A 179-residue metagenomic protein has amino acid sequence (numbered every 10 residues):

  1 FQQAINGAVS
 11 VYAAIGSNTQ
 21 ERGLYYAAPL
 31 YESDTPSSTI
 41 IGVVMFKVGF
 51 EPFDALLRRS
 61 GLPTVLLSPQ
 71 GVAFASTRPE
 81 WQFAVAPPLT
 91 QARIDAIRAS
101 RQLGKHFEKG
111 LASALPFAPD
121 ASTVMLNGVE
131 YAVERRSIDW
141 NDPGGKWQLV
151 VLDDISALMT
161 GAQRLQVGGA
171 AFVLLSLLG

Functional and structural regions predicted by a protein language model:
F1-G16, I40, W81-M125: Extracytoplasmic/periplasmic sensor domains and loops in membrane signaling proteins
F1-G49, A55-L56: Extracytoplasmic/periplasmic ligand-binding sensor regions of membrane-associated signaling proteins
L24-A27, P63, Q70, Q148: Conserved beta-strand and immediately adjacent loop positions that scaffold enzyme active sites
Y31-E32, M45-L56, Q70, V151-G161 (+1 more regions): Helix-start (N-cap) segments at beta->loop->alpha junctions that couple sensory/regulatory domains to adjoining helices
T39-G42, L62, K146-Q148: Short beta-strand edge/capping elements of PAS-family sensory modules
V43-R98: Solvent-exposed, extracytoplasmic
L62, T160-S176: N-terminal membrane-entry
D95-V167: Extracellular/periplasmic juxtamembrane segments that couple receptor/chemosensory ectodomains to their
